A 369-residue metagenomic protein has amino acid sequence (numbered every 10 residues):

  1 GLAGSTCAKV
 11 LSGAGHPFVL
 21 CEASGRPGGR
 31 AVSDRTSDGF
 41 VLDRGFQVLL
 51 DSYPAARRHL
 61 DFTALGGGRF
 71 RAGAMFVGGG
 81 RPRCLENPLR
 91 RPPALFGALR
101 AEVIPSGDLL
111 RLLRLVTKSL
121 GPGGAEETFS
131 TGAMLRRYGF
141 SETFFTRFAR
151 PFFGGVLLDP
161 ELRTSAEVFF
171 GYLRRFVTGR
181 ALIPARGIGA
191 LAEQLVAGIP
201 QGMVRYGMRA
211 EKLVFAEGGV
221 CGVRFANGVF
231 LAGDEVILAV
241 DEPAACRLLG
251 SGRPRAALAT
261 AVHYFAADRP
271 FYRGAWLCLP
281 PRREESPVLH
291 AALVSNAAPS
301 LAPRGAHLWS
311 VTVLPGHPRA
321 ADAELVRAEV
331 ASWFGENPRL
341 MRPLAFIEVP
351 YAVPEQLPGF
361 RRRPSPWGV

Functional and structural regions predicted by a protein language model:
G4: N-terminal Rossmann-fold NAD(P) dinucleotide-binding loop
S12-S37: Glycine-rich FAD pyrophosphate-binding loop
D34-R58: N-terminal glycine-rich dinucleotide-binding loop that anchors FAD/FMN and/or NAD(P) in oxidoreductases
Q47-P54, A125-F129, Y138, R174-A197 (+2 more regions): Short beta-strand to alpha-helix junction loop
Y53-R57, D61-L162, F176-T178: Mobile amphipathic helical/loop "lid" adjacent to a hydrophobic cofactor/ligand pocket
F169-N227, L231: Helical element adjacent to the flavin cofactor pocket in flavoenzyme catalytic cores
E211-E324, S332-W333, R363-P366: Mid-domain catalytic core of redox enzymes that form a hydrophobic substrate pocket/lid adjacent to a catalytic redox
P299-P303, I347-V369: FAD-binding beta-loop-beta segment adjacent to the flavin cofactor pocket
